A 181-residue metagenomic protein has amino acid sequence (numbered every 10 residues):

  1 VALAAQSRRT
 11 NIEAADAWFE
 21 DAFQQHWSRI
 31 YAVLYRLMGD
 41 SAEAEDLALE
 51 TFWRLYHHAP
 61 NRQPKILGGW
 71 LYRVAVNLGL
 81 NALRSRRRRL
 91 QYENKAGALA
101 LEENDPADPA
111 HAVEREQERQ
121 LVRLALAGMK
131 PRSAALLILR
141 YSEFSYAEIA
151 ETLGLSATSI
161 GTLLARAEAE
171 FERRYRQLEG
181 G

Functional and structural regions predicted by a protein language model:
R8-A32, A42-E45: A short, charge-rich alpha-helical start-of-domain segment used by transcription regulators
R9, A17, D21, L99-A127: Acidic, proline/glycine-rich intrinsically disordered inter-domain spacer in sigma factors
N11-E13, E50-L67, S85-R87: Sigma70-family region 2
F23, Y31, S41-H58, W70: Conserved RNAP core-binding helix
W27, Y31, F52, K130 (+2 more regions): C-terminal flanking helix
R73-K95, A107, R115: Arg/Lys-rich amphipathic alpha helix in sigma70-family domain 2
V76, L80, L153-E179: DNA-recognition helix of helix-turn-helix
A127, P131-A134, S142-T162: Helix-turn-helix DNA-binding module
